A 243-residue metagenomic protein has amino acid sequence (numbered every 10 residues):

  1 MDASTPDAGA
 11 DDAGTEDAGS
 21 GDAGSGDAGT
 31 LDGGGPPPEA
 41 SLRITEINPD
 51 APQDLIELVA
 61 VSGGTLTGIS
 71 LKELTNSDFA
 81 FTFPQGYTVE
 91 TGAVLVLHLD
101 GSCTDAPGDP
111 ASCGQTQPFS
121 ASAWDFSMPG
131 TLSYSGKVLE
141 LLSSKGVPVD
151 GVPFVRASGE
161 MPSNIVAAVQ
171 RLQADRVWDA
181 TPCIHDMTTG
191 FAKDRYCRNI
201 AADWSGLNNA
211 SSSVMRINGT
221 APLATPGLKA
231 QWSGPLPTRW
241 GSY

Functional and structural regions predicted by a protein language model:
M1-P37: Ser/Thr-rich, Pro/Gly/Ala-heavy low-complexity intrinsically disordered linkers and tails of secreted extracellular
G29, G33-A80, M128-S135, G151 (+2 more regions): A structural motif detector for short, solvent-exposed N-terminal "entry" segments of globular domains
F79, Q85-G86, E90-Y243: Solvent-exposed beta-edge/loop recognition patches
